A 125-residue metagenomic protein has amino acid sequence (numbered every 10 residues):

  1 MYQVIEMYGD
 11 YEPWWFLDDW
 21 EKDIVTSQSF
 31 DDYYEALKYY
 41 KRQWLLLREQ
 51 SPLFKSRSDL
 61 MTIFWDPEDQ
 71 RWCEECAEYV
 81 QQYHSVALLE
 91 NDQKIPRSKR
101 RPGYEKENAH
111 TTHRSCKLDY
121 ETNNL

Functional and structural regions predicted by a protein language model:
M1-E6, A36-L45: Conserved long hydrophobic alpha-helices within structured protein cores
M1-E6, S27-S29, Q81-E90: Ordered hydrophobic segments in well-structured contexts
M1-V25: Short aromatic-glycine-(Arg/Gly/Cys) micro-motifs in beta-strand/loop hairpins
M7-Y8, P13, L37, S58 (+1 more regions): Intrinsically disordered, low-complexity regions enriched in Ser/Pro/Gly/Gln/His and often acidic
Y11-D18, Y33, L46-S56: Structured domain cores in non-transmembrane regions
W20-K38: A short, exposed loop/beta-hairpin motif centered on an aromatic-Gly-Thr core
R42-L125: Short, mixed-charge low-complexity intrinsically disordered segments
